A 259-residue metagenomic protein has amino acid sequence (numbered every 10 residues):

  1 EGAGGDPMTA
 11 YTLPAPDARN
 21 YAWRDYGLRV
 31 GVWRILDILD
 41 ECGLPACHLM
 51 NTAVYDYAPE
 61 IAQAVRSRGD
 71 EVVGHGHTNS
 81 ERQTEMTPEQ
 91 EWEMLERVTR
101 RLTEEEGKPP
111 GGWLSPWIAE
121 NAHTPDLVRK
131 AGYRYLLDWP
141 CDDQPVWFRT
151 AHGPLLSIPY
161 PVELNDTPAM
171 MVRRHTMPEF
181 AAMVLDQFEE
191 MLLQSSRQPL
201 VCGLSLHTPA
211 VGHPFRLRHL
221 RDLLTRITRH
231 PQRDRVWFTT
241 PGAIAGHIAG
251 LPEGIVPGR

Functional and structural regions predicted by a protein language model:
E1-L156, A181-L204, A210-R259: Catalytic alpha-helical scaffold of carbohydrate-active enzymes acting on polysaccharides/glycoconjugates
P145, S157-E179, P199: Positively charged, amphipathic and often flexible ligand-engagement surfaces
